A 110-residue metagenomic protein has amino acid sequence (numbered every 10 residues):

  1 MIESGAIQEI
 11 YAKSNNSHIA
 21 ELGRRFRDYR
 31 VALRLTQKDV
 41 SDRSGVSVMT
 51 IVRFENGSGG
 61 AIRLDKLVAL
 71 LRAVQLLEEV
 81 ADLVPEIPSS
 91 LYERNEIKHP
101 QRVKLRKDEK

Functional and structural regions predicted by a protein language model:
M1-A6: Intrinsically disordered, low-complexity and often Lys/Arg-enriched segments
Q8-A32: A short, Lys/Arg-rich alpha-helix, primarily the initiator
R24-V40, Q101-D108: Short basic helix-loop element that most often maps to the first helix and adjoining turn of HTH DNA-binding modules
G45-G60: Recognition helix of helix-turn-helix/homeodomain-like DNA-binding domains that insert into the DNA major groove
S58-R72: Short, basic-rich loop-to-helix N-cap that marks the start of a DNA-contacting helix
A69-I87: Intrinsically disordered, low-complexity basic tails/linkers immediately adjacent to helix-turn-helix/homeobox/MYB/SANT
A81-K110: Short, charged recognition helix plus adjacent turn of helix-turn-helix-like nucleic-acid-binding domains
